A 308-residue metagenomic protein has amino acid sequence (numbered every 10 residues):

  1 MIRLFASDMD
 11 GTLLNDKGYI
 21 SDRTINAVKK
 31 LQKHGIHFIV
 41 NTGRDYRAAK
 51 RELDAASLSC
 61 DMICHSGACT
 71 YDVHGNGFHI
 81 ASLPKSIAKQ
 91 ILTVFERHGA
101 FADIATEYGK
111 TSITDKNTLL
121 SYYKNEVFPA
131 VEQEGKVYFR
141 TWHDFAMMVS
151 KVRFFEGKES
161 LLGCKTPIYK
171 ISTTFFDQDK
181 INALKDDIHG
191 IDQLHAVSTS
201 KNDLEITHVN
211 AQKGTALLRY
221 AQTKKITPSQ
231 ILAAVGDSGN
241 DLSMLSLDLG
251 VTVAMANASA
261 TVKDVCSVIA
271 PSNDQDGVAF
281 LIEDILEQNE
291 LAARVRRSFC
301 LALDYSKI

Functional and structural regions predicted by a protein language model:
M1-L4, D8, N15, I20-S21 (+2 more regions): Mg2+-dependent phosphoryl-transfer enzymes with acidic/Ser/Thr/Gly-rich catalytic loops
D16-K17, A49-R51, V73-H74, T114 (+4 more regions): Short glycine-/acidic-enriched loop or helix-start segments at secondary-structure transitions that form or flank
D22-K136: Active-site phosphate-binding/coordination module
L31, T42, S66, I171 (+3 more regions): Residue-level signal for inorganic ion chemistry
H37, F101, H195, V251 (+1 more regions): Residue-level detector of anion-binding/catalytic polar loops
D45, I87, S198-T199, D274: Short loop/turn segments at beta->alpha junctions
Y46, A88, I181, G214 (+1 more regions): A general structural signal for well-ordered alpha-helical segments in protein cores
H98-A100, Y108-V235: Conserved acidic, metal-coordinating active-site core of Asp-based, Mg2+-dependent phosphoryl-transfer enzymes
